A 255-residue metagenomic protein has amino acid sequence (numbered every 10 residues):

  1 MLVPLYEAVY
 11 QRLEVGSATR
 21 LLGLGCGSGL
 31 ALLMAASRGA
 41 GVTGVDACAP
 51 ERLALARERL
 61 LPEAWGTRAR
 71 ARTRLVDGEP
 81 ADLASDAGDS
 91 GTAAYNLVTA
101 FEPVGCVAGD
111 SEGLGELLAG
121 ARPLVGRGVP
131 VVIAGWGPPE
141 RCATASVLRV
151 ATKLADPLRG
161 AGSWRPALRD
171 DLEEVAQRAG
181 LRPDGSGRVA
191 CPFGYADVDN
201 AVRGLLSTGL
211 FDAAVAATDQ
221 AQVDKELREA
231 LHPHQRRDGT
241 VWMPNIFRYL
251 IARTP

Functional and structural regions predicted by a protein language model:
M1-T19: Conserved alpha-helix/loop element of class I SAM-dependent methyltransferases that forms part of the SAM/SAH-binding
R20-L22, S28-A87: Class I SAM-dependent methyltransferase SAM/SAH-binding core
S28-L30, E173-P255: Conserved Class I S-adenosyl-L-methionine
A35, G120-A121: Class I S-adenosylmethionine-dependent transferase superfamily signal
T99: A conserved beta-strand element that flanks and buttresses the S-adenosyl-L-methionine
P103: Hydrophobic adenine-recognition pocket in adenosine-nucleotide-binding enzymes
C106-G120: A short, conserved alpha-helix within the catalytic core of class I
E116, R122, G126-G194, D212: Conserved catalytic/acceptor-binding region of the Class I
